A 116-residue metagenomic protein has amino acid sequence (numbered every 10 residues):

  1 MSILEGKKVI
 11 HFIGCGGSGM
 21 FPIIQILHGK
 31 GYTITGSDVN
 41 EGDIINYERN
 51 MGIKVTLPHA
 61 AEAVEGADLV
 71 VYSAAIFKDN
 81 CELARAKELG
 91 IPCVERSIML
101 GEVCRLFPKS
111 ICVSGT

Functional and structural regions predicted by a protein language model:
M1-M99: N-terminal leader/targeting and accessory segments in enzymes
F12, S97, G101-T116: Walker A (P-loop) phosphate-binding motif
